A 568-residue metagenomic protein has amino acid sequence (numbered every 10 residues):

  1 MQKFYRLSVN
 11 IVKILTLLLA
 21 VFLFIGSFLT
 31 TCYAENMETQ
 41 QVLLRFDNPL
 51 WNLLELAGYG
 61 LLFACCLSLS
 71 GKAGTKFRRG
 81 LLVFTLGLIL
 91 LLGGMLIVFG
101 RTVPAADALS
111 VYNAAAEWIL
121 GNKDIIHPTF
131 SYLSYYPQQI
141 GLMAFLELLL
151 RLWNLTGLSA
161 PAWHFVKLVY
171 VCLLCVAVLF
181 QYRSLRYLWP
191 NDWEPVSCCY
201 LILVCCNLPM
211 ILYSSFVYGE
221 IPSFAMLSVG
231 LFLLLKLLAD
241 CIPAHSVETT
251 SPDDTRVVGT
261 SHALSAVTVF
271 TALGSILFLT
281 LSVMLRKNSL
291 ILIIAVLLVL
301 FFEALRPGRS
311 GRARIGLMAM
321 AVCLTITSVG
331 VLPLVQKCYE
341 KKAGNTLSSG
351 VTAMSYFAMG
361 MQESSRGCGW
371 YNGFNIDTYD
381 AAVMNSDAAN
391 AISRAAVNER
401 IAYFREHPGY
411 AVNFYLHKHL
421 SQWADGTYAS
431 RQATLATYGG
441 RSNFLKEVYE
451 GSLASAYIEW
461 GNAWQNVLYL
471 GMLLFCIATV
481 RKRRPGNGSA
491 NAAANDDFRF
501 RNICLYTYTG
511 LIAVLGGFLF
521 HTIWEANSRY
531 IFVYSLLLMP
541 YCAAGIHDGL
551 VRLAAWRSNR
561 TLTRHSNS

Functional and structural regions predicted by a protein language model:
M1-M95, G316-V322: Start-transfer (signal-anchor) and selected internal transmembrane alpha helices of multi-pass inner/ER membrane
F24, V42-A57, P161-C172, H417-V514: Membrane-interface anchor segments at the N-terminal boundary of transmembrane helices in multi-pass membrane enzymes
L109-S134, G141, G367-G373: Extracytosolic helix-loop segments that constitute the early lumenal/periplasmic catalytic or substrate-binding loops
N113-A114, S131-A160: Short hydrophobic/aromatic helix or loop-helix immediately within or flanking a transmembrane segment in polytopic
V166-L173, C199-L234, S282-L292, Y530-S535: Multi-pass, polyprenyl lipid-linked donor-dependent membrane glycosyltransferases
L168-P190, V229, L474: Transmembrane-helix motifs of polytopic, lipid-linked glycan transferases
Q181-C206, Y508: Transmembrane-helix signature of polytopic, membrane-embedded enzymes that assemble or transfer cell-envelope glycans
E340-G439: Membrane-proximal stem/loop segments at transmembrane-domain junctions that anchor or position
